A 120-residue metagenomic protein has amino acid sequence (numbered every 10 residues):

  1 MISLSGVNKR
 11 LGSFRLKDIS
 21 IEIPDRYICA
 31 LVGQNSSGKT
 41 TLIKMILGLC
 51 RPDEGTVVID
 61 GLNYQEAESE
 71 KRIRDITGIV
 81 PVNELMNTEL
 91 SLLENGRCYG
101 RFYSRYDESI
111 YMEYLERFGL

Functional and structural regions predicted by a protein language model:
I2, L16-D18, R74: Conserved structural motif at the start of ABC-family nucleotide-binding domains
I23-P24, R72: Conserved hydrophobic segment flanking the Walker A/P-loop of ABC-type ATPase nucleotide-binding domains
A30, K71, D75-V82: ABC nucleotide-binding domain signature
V32-Q34: The feature captures the beta-strand-to-loop junction immediately N-terminal to the Walker
L47: Helix-to-loop junction immediately C-terminal to a conserved catalytic motif
G55-E66, K71-I73: Conserved ABC transporter NBD signature motif
N83, T88-F102: Q-loop/switch helix immediately C-terminal to the Walker
R97, E108-L120: Conserved ABC ATPase "signature" region
